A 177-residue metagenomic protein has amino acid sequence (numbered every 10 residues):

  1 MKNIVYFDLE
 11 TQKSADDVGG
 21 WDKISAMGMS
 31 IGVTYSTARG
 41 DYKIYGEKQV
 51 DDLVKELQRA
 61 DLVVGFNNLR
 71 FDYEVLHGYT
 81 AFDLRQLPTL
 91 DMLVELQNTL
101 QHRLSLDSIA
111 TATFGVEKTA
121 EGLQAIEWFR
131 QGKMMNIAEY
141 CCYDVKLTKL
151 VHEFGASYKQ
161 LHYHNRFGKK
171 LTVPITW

Functional and structural regions predicted by a protein language model:
M1-Q58, L62: Conserved RNase H-like, two-metal-ion catalytic cores of nucleic-acid enzymes
D8-E10, D91, D144: Acidic active-site catalytic centers that drive phospho-/nucleotidyl reactions and related ester hydrolyses
G32, A110, D144, T148: A residue-level signal for conserved active-site and pocket-lining positions in enzyme catalytic cores
A38-S108: Conserved DEDDh/DEDDy metal-dependent 3′-5′ exonuclease domain
L104-T119: A polyampholytic, Gly/Pro-enriched intrinsically disordered region
G115-V173: Acidic, Mg2+-coordinating catalytic module of metal-dependent nucleases/exonucleases that use a two-metal-ion mechanism
T176-W177: Short, low-complexity, polybasic intrinsically disordered segments
